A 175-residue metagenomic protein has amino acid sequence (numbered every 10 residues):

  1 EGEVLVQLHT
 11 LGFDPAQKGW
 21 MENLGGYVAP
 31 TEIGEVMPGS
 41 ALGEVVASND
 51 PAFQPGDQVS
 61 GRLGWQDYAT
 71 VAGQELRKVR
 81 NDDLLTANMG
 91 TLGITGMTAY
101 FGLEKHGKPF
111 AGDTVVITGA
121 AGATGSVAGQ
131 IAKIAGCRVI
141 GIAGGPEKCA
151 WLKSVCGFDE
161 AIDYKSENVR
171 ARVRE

Functional and structural regions predicted by a protein language model:
E1-F13, M21-W65: Glycine-rich beta-strand-centered segment in the early N-terminal region that forms part of a ligand/cofactor-binding
G2, Q54, Q74, F110 (+2 more regions): Structured loop/turn residues at beta-strand edges in well-structured enzyme cores
Q17-M21, A123: Short, glycine/acidic-enriched capping/hinge loops at junctions between secondary-structure elements
M37-E44, P55-G119: NAD(P)H dinucleotide-binding glycine-rich loop of Rossmann-like/cofactor-binding domains, especially the beta1-alpha1
R80, A150-S154, R174: Class I S-adenosyl-L-methionine
M89-E167: Mid-domain Rossmann-like dinucleotide-binding core that forms the NAD(H)/NADP(H) cofactor-binding site
V169-E175: Short amphipathic alpha-helix with an adjacent loop that forms part of the alpha/beta core around
